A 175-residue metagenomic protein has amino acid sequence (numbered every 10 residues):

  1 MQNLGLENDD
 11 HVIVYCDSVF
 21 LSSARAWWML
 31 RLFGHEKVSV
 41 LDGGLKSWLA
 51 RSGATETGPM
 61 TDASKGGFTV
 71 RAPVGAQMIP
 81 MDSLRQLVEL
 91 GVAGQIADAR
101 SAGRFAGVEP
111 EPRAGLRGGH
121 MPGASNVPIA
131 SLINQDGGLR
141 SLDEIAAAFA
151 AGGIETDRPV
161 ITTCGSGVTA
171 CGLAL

Functional and structural regions predicted by a protein language model:
M1-E7, S83-T156: Positively charged, proline/Ser/Thr-rich regional signature most characteristic of the Rhodanese/CDC25-like
M1-L90, V108, G165, T169-L175: Thiolate-centered catalytic microenvironments shared by cysteine-dependent enzyme domains
V12, G94, V160-T162: Generic beta-sheet signal
Y15, A97-A99, T163: Short hydrophobic segments within beta-strands
D42, R117, M121, T163-G165: Short glycine/serine/threonine-biased micro-segments
A147-L175: C-terminal appended segment following the main domain
